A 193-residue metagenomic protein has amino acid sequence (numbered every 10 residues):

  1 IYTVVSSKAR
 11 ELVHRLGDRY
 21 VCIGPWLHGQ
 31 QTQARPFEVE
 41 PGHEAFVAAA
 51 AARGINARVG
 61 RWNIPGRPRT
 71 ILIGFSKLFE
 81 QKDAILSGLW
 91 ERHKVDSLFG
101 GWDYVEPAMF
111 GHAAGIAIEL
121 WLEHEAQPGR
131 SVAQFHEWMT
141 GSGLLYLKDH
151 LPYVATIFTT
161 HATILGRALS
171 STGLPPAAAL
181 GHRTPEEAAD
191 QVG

Functional and structural regions predicted by a protein language model:
I1-G193: Catalytic cores of nucleotide-sugar-dependent glycosyltransferases that transfer UDP/GDP/TDP-activated
